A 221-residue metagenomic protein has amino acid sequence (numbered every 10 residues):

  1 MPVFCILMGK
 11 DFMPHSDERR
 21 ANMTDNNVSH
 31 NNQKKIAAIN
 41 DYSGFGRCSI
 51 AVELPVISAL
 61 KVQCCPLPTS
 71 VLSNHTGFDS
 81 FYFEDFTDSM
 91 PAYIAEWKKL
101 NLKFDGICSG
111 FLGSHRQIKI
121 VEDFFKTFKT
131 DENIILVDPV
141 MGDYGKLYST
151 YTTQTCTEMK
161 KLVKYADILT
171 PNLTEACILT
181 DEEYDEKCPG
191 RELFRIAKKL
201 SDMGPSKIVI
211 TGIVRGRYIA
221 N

Functional and structural regions predicted by a protein language model:
H15-S16, R191: General helical secondary-structure elements
A21-T24, A37-A38, A51, A59 (+7 more regions): A sequence-composition feature that detects small, non-aromatic residues
T24-V137, M141-S149: Conserved N-terminal subdomain of the carbohydrate kinase-like
T150-N221: Conserved phosphate/ATP/ADP-binding segment of small-molecule kinases
